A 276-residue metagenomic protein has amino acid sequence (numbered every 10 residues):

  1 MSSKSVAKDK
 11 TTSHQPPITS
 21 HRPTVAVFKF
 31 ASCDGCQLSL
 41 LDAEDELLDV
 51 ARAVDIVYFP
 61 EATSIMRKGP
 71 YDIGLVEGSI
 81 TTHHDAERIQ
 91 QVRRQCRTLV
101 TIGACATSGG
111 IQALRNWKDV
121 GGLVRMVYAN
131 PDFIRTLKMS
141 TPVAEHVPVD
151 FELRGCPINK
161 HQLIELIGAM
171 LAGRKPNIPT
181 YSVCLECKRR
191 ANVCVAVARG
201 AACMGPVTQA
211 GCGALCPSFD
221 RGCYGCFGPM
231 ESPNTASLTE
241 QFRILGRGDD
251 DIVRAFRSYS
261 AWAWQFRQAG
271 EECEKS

Functional and structural regions predicted by a protein language model:
M1-L75, D85-A86, Q90-T98, G121-S276: Iron-sulfur (Fe-S) cluster-binding modules
G78-I80, A104: Short glycine-/small-residue-rich Rossmann-like dinucleotide-binding loops
T101: Catalytic or ion-translocation cores adjacent to nucleophile or general acid/base/metal-coordination motifs in diverse
C105-G110: Short gly/pro/ser/thr-enriched loop/turn and capping motifs at secondary-structure boundaries
A113: Short aromatic-enriched loop/helix-cap "lid" or pocket-rim segments at secondary-structure transitions that line
N116-V120: Short, hinge-like loop/turn segments at secondary-structure boundaries
